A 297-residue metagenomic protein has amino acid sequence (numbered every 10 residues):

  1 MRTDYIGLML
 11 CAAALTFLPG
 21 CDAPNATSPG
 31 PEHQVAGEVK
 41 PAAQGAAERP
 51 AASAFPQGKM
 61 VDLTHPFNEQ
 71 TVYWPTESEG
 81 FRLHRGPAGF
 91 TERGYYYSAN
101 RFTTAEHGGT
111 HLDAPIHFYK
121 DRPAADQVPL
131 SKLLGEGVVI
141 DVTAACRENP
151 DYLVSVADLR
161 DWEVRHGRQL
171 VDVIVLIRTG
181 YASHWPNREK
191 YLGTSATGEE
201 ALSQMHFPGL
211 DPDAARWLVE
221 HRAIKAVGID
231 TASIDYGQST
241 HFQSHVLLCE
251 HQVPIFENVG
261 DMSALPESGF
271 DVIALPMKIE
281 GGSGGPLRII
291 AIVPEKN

Functional and structural regions predicted by a protein language model:
M1-Y5: Positively charged n-region of N-terminal signal peptides that target proteins for export
G7-P19: Bacterial N-terminal signal peptides
C21-N297: Active-/binding-site microenvironments in catalytic and ligand-binding cores
